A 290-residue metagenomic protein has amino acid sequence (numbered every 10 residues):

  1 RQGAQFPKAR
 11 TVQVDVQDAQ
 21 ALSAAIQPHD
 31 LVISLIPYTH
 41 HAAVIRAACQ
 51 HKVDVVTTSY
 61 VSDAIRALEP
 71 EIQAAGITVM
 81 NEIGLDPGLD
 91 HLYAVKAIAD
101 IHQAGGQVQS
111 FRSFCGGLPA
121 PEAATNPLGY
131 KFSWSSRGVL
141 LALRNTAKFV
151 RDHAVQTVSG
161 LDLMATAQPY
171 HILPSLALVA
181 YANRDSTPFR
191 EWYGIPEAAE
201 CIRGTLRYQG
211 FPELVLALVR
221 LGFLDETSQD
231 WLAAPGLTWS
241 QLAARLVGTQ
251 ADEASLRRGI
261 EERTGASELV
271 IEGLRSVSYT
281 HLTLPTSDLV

Functional and structural regions predicted by a protein language model:
F6-Q17: Rossmann-fold cofactor-recognition segment
V16-Q27: Conserved Rossmann-fold cofactor-binding substructure of NAD(P)-dependent oxidoreductases
Q20-A21, H40-A43: Short acidic active-site motifs
D30-S34, V56: N-terminal Rossmann-like NAD(P) cofactor-binding module of classical short-chain dehydrogenase/reductase
A47-I65: ADP-ribose/adenylate-binding Rossmann-like module
S59-V79: Rossmann-fold NAD(P)-binding glycine/threonine-rich loop
A75-P119: Adenosine-phosphate binding glycine-rich loop
D100-S287: C-terminal catalytic/substrate-binding lobe primarily of soluble NAD(P)-dependent oxidoreductases
